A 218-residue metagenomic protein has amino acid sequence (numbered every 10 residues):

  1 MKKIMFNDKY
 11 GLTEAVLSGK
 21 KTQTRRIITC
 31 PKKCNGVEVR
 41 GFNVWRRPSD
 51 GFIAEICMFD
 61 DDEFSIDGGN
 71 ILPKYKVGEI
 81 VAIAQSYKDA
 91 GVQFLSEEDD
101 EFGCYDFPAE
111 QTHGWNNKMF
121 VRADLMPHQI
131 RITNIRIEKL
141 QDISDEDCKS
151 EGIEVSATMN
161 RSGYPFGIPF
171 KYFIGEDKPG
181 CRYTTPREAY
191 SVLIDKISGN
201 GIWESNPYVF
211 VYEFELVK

Functional and structural regions predicted by a protein language model:
M1-K218: Secondary-structure transition motif
